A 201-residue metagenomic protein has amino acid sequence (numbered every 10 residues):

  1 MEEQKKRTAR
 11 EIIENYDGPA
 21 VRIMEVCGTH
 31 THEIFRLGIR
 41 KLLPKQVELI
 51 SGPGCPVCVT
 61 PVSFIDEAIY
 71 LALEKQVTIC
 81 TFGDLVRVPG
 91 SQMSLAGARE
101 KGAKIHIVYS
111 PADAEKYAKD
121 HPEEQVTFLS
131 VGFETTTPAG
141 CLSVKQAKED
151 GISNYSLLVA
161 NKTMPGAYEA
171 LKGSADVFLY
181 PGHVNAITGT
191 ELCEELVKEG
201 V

Functional and structural regions predicted by a protein language model:
M1-E123, T137, E149-D150, L158 (+2 more regions): Metallocofactor- and cofactor-centric catalytic cores in central/energy metabolism, strongly enriched
D120, E124-L129, S143: Membrane-interface helix-loop-helix junctions at boundaries between adjacent transmembrane segments
A139-S143, E195: Alpha-helical scaffold elements adjacent to nucleotide-binding pockets in ATP/GTP-utilizing enzyme cores
Q146: Ligand-binding cleft/hinge of the Venus flytrap
S153: Rossmann-fold dehydrogenase core element
A160-V201: Catalytic alpha/beta core domains of metabolic enzymes, predominantly
